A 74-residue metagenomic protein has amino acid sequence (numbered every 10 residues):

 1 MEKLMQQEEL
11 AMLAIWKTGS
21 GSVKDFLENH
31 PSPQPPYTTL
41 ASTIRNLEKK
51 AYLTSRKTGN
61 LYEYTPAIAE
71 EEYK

Functional and structural regions predicted by a protein language model:
L4-Q7, T58-K74: Short, cationic-aromatic polyanion-contact patches
E9-A14: Pre-recognition alpha-helix immediately N-terminal to the DNA-recognition helix within helix-turn-helix or winged-helix
I15-G19, I68: Short helix-capping/hinge SLiMs at alpha-helix to coil transitions
S20-H30: Short acidic, hydrophobic short linear motifs in intrinsically disordered regions
A41-R45: Short, hydrophobic-biased segments on the C-terminal half of alpha helices that form "recognition helices"
A51: Glycine-centered, phosphate/nucleic-acid-interacting loop/turn motifs that mediate DNA/RNA or nucleotide
S55: Short beta-strand "wing" residues that participate in macromolecule-binding interfaces
